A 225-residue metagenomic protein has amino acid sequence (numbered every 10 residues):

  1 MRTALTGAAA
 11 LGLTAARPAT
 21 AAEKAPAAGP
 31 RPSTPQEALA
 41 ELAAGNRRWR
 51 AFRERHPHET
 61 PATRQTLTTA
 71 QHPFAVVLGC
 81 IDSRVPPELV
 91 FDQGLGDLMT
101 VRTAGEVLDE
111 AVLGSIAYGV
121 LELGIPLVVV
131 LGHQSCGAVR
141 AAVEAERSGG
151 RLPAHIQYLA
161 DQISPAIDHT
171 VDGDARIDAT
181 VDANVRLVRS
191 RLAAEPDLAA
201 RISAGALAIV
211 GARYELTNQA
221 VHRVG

Functional and structural regions predicted by a protein language model:
M1-L13, A22-H72, G96, G105-I125 (+1 more regions): Divalent-metal-activated hydrolytic enzyme cores
G79-R84, A104-V107, L131-C136: Short glycine-enriched loops at secondary-structure junctions
P86-F91, V112: Short, glycine/acidic-enriched capping/hinge loops at junctions between secondary-structure elements
D92-T100: Short helix-loop-beta junction
M99, L127-L131: Short hydrophobic alpha-helical runs that function as membrane-insertion/retention elements
